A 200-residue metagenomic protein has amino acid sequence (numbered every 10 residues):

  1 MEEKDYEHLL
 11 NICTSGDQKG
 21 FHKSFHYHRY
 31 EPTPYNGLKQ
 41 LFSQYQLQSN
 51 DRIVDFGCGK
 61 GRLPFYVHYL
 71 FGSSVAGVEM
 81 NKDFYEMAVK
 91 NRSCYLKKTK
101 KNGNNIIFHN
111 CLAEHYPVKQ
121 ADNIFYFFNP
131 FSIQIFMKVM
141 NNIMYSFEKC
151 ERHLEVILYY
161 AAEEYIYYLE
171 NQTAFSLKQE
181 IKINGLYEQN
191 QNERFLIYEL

Functional and structural regions predicted by a protein language model:
M1-S49: S-adenosyl-L-methionine
N50-G59: Conserved class I S-adenosyl-L-methionine
G61-F65: Glycine-rich SAM-binding Motif I of class I
S74-E79: Conserved SAM-binding motif I beta-strand of class I
D83-F84: Conserved short alpha-helix immediately C-terminal to the canonical SAM/SAH-binding motif I of Rossmann-like
M87-Q120: S-adenosyl-L-methionine
N123-I135: A short SAM/SAH-binding and catalytic strip from SAM-dependent methyltransferases
Q134-R194: C-terminal substrate-binding/active-site "lid" region of AdoMet-derived donor-dependent transferases
